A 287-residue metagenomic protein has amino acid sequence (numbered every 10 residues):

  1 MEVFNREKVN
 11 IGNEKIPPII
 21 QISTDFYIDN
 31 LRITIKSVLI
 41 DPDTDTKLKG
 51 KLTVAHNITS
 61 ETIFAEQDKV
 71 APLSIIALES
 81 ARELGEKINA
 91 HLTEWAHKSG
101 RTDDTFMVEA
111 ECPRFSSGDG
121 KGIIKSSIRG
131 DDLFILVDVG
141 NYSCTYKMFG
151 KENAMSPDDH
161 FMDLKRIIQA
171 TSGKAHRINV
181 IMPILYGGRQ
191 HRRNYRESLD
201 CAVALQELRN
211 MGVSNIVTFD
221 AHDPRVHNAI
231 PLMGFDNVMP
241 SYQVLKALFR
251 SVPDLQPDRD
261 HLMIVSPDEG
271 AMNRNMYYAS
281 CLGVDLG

Functional and structural regions predicted by a protein language model:
M1-G287: PRPP-associated nucleotide enzymes
